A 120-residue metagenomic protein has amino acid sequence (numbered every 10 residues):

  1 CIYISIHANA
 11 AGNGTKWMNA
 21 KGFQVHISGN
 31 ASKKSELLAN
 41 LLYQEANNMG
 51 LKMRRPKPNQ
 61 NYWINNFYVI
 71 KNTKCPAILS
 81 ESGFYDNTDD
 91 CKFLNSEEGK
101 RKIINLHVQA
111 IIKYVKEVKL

Functional and structural regions predicted by a protein language model:
C1-L120: Active-site-proximal helix/loop segments of hydrolytic enzymes
